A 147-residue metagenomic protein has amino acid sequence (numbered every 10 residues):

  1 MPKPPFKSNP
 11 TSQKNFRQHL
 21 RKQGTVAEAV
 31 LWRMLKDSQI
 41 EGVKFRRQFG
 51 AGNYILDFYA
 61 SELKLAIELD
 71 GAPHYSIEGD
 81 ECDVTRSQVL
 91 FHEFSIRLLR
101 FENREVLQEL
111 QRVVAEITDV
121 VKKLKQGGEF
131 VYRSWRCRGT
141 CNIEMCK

Functional and structural regions predicted by a protein language model:
M1-V43, L124-K147: Solvent-exposed, charged helical/coil patches that constitute nucleic-acid or partner-interaction surfaces
H19-L20, V30, R47-K122: Basic, amphipathic alpha-helical patches used to engage nucleic acids or provide basic targeting signals, exemplified
